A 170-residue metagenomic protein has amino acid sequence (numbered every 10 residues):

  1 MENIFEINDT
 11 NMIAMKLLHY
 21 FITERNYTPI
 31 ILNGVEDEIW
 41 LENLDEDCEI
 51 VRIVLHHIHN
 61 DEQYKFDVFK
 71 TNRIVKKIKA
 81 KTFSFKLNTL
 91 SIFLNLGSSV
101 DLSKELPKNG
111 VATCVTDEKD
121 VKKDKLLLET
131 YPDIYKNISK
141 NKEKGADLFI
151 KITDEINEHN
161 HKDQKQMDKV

Functional and structural regions predicted by a protein language model:
M1-K86, E155-H159, D163: N-terminal pre-first-transmembrane soluble regions of secretory-pathway and organelle membrane proteins
D47-V51, D101-L106: Short, charged low-complexity intrinsically disordered segments located at boundaries of structured domains
R52-I58, I92-N95, C114-T116: Conserved beta-strand segments of the P-loop GTPase G domain that flank and frequently precede/overlap
T82-L102: Nucleic-acid nuclease catalytic cores
L102-K169: Polybasic, proline/glycine-rich intrinsically disordered low-complexity segments
